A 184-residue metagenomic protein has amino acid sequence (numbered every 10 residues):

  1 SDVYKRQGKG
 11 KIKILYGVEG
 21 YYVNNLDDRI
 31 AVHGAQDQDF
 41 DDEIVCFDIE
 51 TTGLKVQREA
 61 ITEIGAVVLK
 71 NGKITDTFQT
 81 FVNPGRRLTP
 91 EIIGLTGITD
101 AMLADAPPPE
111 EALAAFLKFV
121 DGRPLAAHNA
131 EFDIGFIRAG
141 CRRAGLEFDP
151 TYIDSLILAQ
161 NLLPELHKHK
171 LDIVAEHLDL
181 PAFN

Functional and structural regions predicted by a protein language model:
V3-Y4: Short, small-residue-biased leader/transition segments that mark boundaries at the very start of proteins
G8-I12, V32-G34, A144-G145, H167-L171: Short, hinge-like loop/turn segments at secondary-structure boundaries
K11-V23, E147-Q160: Conserved beta-strand -> loop -> alpha-helix junction used to position metal-binding or nucleic-acid-contacting
Y21-N24, D133-G135: Short, active-site-adjacent cap segments at secondary-structure transitions
V23-I30, L162: Short, solvent-exposed polar/charged micro-motifs at secondary-structure junctions
D27-D42: His/Asp/Glu-rich metal-coordinating catalytic cores of metallo-dependent phosphodiesterases/hydrolases acting on
F40-P150, P164-N184: Conserved non-catalytic scaffold segment of RNase H-like nuclease domains
